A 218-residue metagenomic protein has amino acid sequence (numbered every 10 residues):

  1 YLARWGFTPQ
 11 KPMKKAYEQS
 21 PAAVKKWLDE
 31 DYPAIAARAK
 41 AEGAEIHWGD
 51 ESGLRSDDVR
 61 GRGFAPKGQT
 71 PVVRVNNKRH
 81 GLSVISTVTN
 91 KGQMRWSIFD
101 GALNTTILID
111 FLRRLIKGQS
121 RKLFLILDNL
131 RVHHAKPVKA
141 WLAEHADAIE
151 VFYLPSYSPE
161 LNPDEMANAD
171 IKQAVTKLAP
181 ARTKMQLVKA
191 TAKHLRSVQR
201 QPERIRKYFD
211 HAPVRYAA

Functional and structural regions predicted by a protein language model:
Y1-A218: Short functional hotspots at interaction and active-site rims
